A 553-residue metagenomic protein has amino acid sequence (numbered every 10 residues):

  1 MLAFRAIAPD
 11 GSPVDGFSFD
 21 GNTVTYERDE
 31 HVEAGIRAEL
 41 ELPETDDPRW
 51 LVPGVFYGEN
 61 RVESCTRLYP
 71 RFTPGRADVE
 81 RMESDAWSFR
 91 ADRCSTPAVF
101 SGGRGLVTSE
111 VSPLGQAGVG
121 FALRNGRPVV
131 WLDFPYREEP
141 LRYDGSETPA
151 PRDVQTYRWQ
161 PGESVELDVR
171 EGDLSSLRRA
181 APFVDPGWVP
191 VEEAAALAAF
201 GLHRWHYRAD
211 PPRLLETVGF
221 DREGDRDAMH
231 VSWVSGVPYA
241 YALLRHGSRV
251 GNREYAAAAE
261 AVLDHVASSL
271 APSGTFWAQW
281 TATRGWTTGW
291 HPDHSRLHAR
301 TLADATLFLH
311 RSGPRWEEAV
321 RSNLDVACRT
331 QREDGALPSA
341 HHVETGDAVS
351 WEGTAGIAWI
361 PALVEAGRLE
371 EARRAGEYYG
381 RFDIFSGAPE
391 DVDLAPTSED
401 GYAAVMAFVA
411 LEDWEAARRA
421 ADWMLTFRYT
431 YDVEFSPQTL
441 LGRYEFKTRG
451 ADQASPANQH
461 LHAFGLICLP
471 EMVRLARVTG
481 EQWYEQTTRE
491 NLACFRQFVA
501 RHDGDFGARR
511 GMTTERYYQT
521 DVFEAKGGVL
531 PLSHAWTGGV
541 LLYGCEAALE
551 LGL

Functional and structural regions predicted by a protein language model:
L2-N125: Polysaccharide-binding surfaces and accessory modules of carbohydrate-active proteins
P9, G126-V129, E163, D173-V231 (+7 more regions): Low-complexity, Ser/Thr/Pro/Gly-enriched N-terminal "stalk/linker" regions
W87-W188: Beta-strand-rich recognition/accessory modules
W188-V189, H246-E260, L309-L324, C328 (+5 more regions): Structural helix-adjacent loops and short alpha-helical linkers that scaffold large soluble proteins
A196-A228, S268-D293, C328-A348, Y379-T397 (+2 more regions): Glycine- and aromatic-rich loop/turn segments at beta-sheet edges
A228-S248, D293-R311, G346-E365, D393-A410 (+2 more regions): Well-ordered alpha-helical segments within folded domains of soluble proteins
G285-H294, L307-E365, D422-R428: Active-site lining segments of carbohydrate-active enzymes
W359-L363, R374-F385, D400-E434, F464-L492: Active-site neighborhood of glycoside hydrolase catalytic domains
